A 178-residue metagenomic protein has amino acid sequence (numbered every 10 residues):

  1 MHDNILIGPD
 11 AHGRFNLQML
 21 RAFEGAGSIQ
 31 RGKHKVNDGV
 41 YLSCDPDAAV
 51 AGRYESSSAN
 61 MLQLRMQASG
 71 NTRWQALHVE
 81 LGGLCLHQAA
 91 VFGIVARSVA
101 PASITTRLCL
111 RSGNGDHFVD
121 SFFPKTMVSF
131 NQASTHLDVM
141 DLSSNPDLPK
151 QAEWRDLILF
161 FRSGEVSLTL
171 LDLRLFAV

Functional and structural regions predicted by a protein language model:
M1-A48: Extracellular carbohydrate-recognition regions
A49-T72, T126-Q132: Short carbohydrate-recognition loop motifs
M61, A76, A89-G93, T135-L137: Intrinsic-disorder/low-complexity, polar/charged segments enriched in Ser/Thr/Lys/Arg/Asp/Glu/Gln
R65-H87, G115-V119: Secreted extracellular polysaccharide-interacting domains
E80-I104: Extra-cytoplasmic beta-strand recognition segments
P101-G113: Beta-strand acidic-aromatic groove motif in beta-rich domains, primarily in extracellular
H117-A152: Extracellular carbohydrate recognition and processing domains and analogous Trp-centered ligand-binding platforms
D138-A177: Extracellular beta-strand ligand-recognition surfaces/modules
